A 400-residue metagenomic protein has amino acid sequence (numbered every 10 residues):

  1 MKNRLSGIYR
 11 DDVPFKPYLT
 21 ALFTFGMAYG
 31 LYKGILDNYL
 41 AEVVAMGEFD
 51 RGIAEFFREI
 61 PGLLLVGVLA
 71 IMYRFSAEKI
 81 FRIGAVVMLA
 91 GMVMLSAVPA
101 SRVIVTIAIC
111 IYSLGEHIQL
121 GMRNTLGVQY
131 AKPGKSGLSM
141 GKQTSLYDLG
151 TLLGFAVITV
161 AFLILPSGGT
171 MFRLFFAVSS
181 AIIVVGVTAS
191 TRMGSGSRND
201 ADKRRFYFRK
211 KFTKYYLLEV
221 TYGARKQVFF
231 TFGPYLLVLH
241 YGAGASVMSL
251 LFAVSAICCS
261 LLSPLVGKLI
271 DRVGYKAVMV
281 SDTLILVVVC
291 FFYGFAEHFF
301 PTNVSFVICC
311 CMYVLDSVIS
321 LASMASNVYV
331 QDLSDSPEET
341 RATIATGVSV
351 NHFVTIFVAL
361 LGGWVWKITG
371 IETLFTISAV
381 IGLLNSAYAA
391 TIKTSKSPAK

Functional and structural regions predicted by a protein language model:
F23, G91, V103-Q119, V304-L321: Hydrophobic core of transmembrane alpha-helices in multi-pass small-molecule transporters, especially MFS/SLC-type
G34-D50, T231-M248, V330-D332: Short amphipathic helix-loop junctions that connect adjacent transmembrane helices in Major Facilitator Superfamily/SLC
L36, I118-A131, L321-D335: Intracellular juxtamembrane helix-capping segments at the cytosolic ends of symmetry-related transmembrane helices
L64-A77, F162, L262-Y275, W366-K367: Helix-to-loop junctions at the C-terminal end of transmembrane segments in multipass secondary transporters
Y73-V86, R272-I285: Cytoplasmic membrane-interface "Motif A"-like loop-to-helix N-cap segments of 12-TM Major Facilitator Superfamily
V86-A100, I285-T302: C-terminal ends and interior cores of transmembrane alpha-helices in multi-pass membrane transporters/permeases
G141-T159, V348-V358: Glycine-rich segments within core transmembrane alpha-helices of 12-TM secondary carriers
I158, F162, S180-R198, Y388-I392: C-terminal membrane-cytosol helix-exit motif in multi-pass small-molecule transporters
